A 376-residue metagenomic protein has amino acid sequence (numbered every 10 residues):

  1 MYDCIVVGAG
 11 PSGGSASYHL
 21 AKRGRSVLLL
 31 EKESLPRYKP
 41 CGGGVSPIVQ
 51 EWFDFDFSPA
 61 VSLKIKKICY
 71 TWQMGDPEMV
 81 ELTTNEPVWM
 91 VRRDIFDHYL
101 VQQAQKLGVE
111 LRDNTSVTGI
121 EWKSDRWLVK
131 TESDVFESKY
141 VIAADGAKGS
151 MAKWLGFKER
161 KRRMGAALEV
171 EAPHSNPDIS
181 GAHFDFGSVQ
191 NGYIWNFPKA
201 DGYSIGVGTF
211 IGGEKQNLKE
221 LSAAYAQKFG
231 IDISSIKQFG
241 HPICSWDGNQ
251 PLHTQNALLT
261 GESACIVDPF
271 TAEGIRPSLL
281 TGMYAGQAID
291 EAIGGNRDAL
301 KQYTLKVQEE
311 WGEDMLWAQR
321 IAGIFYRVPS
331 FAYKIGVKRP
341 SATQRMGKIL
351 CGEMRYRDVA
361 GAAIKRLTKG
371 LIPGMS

Functional and structural regions predicted by a protein language model:
M1-G10: Beta1/beta-strand and adjacent pyrophosphate-binding region of the FAD-binding site in flavoprotein oxidoreductases
A9, R23, Q103-I233, C265: Predominantly flavin-linked oxidoreductase catalytic cores and closely associated redox partners
A9, Y18-P40: Glycine-rich FAD pyrophosphate-binding loop
E33-D56: Conserved N-terminal glycine-rich FAD pyrophosphate-binding loop of Rossmann-like flavoproteins
R37, F53-C69, E159-M164, N296 (+1 more regions): A short alpha-helix-loop-beta-strand transition element characteristic of N-terminal alpha/beta dinucleotide-binding
I48-Y99: A conserved beta-strand/loop capping segment in the N-terminal third of enzymes that catalyze redox or closely related
V117-G119, G213-I289, R297, K301: FAD/FMN-dependent oxidoreductases across multiple families
D290-S376: C-terminal helical "tail/cap" subdomain of flavin- and related membrane-associated enzymes
